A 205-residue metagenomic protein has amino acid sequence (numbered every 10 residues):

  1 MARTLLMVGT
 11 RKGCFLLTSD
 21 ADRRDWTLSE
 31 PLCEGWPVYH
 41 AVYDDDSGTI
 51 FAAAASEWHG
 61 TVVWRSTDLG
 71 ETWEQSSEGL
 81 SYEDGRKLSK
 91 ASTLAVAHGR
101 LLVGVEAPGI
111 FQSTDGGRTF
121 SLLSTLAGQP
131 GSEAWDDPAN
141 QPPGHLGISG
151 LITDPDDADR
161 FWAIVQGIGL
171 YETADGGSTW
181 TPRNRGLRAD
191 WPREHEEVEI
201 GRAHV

Functional and structural regions predicted by a protein language model:
M1-H204: Extracellular glycan-interacting surfaces
